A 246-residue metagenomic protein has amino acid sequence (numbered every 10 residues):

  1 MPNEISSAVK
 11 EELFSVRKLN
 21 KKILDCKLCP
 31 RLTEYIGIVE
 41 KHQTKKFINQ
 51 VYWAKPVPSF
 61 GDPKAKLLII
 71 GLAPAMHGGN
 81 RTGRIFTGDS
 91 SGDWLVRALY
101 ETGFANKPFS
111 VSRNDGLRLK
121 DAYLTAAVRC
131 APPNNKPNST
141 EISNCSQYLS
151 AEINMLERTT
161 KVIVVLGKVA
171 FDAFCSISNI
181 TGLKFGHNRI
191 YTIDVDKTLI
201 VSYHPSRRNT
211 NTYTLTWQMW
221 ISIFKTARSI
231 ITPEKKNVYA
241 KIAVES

Functional and structural regions predicted by a protein language model:
P2, E12-R189, I193-E234: A polyanion-binding, active-site-adjacent surface
N3-S6, P233-S246: A short, highly charged, low-complexity intrinsically disordered segment
